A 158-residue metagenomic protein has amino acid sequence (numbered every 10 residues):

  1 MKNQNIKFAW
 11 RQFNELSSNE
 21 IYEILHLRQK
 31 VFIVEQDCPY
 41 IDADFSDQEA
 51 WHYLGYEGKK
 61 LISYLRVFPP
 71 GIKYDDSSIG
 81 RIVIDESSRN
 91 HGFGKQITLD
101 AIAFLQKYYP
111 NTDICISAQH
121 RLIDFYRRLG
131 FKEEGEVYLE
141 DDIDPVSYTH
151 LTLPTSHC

Functional and structural regions predicted by a protein language model:
K2-A50, L54-L61: Short amphipathic alpha-helix that is part of the acyltransferase structural core
D47-E49, K73, E140-D144: Short acidic/glycine-enriched loop/turn segments that link adjacent beta-strands
L54, K60-P69, S78, V83: Conserved beta-strand in the GNAT
I82-N90: A short, internal acetyl-CoA/4′-phosphopantetheine-binding micro-motif in the GNAT/acyltransferase core
N90-A103: Conserved acetyl-CoA-binding loop-helix of GNAT-fold acetyltransferases
L105-A118: Conserved GNAT acetyl-CoA-binding A-motif
C115-S117, R127, K132-S147: Conserved catalytic-core motifs of GNAT/GCN5-like acyltransferases
T149-T155: Conserved small/polar residues in nucleotide/adenosyl-binding loops
